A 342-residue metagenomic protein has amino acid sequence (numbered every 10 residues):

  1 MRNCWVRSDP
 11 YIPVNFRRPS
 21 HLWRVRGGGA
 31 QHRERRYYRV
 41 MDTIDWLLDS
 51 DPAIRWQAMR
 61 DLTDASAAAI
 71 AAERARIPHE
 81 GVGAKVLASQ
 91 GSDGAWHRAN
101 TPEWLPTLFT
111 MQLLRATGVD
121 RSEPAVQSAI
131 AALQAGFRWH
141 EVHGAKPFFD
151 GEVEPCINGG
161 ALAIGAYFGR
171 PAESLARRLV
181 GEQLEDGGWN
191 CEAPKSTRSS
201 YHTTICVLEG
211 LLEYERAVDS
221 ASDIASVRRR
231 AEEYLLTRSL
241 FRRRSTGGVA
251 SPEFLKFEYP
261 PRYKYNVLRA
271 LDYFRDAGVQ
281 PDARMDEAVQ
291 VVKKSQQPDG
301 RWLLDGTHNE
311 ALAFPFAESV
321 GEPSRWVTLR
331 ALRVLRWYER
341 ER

Functional and structural regions predicted by a protein language model:
Y11, H21, R36-Y37: Short, positively charged and aromatic/hydrophobic N-terminal segments
G27-G29: Residue-identity detector for glycine
R33-R342: Preference for long, amphipathic alpha-helical scaffolds in soluble/luminal domains and all-alpha bundles
